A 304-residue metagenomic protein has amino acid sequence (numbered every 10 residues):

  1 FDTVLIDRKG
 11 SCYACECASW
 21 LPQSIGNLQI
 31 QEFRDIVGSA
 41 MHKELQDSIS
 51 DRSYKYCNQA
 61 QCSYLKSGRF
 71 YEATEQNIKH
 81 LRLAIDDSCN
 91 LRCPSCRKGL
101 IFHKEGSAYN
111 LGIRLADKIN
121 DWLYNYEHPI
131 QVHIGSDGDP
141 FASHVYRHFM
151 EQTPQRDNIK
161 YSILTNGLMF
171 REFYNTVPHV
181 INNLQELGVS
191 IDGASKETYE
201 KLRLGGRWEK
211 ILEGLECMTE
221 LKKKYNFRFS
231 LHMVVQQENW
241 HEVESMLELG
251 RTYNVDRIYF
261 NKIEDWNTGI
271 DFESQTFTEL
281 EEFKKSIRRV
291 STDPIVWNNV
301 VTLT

Functional and structural regions predicted by a protein language model:
F1-Y13, A18-Q31, A84, E105-R114 (+1 more regions): Radical SAM enzyme [4Fe-4S]-AdoMet core and its adjacent flexible, acidic and glycine-rich loops/tails across
D2-G10, E72-G99, I130-G135: N-terminal pre-triad scaffold of radical SAM enzymes
Y13-C17, Y54-K66, S88-G99: Local cysteine-cluster metal-coordination motifs and their immediate loop/turn environment, predominantly Fe-S cluster
A18-G26, L65-E75, K98-S107: Iron-sulfur (Fe-S) cluster-binding segments and ferredoxin-like electron-carrier domains, especially [2Fe-2S]
S19-Y64: Membrane-interface junctions of multi-pass transporters
C57-H80, G112: Fe-S ferredoxin-like electron-transfer domains and their immediately adjacent linker/connector regions across
S88-L91, K98-F102, G106-K196, E213: Conserved SAM/AdoMet-binding glycine-rich loop
